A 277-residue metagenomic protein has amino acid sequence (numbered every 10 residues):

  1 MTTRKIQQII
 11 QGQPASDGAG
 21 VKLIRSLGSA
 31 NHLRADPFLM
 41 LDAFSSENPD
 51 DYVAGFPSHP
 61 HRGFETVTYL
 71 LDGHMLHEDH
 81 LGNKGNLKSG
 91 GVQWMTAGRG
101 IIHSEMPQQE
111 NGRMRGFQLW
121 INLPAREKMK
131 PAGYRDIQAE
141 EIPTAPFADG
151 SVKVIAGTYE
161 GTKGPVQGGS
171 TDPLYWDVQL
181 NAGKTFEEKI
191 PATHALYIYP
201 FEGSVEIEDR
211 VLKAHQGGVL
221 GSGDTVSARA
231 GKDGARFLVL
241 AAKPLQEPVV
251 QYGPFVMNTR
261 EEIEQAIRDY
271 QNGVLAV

Functional and structural regions predicted by a protein language model:
M1-V277: Jelly-roll (double-stranded beta-helix
